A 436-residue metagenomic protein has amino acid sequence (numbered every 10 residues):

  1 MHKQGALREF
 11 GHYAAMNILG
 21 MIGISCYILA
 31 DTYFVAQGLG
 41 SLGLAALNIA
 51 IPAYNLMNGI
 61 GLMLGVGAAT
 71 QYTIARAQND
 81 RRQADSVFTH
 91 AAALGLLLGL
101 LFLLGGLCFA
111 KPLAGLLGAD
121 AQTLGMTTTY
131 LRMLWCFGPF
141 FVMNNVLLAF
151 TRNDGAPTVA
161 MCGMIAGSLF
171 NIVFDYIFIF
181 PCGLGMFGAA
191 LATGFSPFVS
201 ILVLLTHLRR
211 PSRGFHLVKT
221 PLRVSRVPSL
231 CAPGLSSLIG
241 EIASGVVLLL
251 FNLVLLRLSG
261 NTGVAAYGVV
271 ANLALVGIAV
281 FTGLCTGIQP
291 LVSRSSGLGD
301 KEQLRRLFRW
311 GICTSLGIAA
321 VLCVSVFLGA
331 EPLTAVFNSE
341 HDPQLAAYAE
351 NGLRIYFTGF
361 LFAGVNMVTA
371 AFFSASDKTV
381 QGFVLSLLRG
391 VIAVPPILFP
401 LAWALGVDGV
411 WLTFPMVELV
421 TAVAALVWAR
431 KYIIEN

Functional and structural regions predicted by a protein language model:
M1-N17, Y72-P139, P181-L235, V292-G359 (+1 more regions): Short alpha-helical transmembrane segments in multi-pass integral membrane proteins
H2-L39, P52-G67, Q71, L96-L103 (+4 more regions): N-terminal transmembrane alpha-helices
G11, C26-Y27, L64, G105-F109 (+13 more regions): Residue-level signal for transmembrane alpha-helical positions in Major Facilitator Superfamily
H12-D31, M133, N144, G167 (+4 more regions): Transmembrane helical elements of multi-pass membrane transporters/channels
C26-A45, A114-A121, I177-L184, G245-N272 (+4 more regions): Helix-terminus/linker motif at the lipid-water interface of multi-pass membrane proteins
L44-L104, F141-A160, A266-A330, A363-G382: Small-residue-rich hydrophobic transmembrane alpha-helices
L56-G59, N171-D175, I201-L205, L275-A279 (+3 more regions): Hydrophobic transmembrane alpha-helices of multi-pass small-molecule transporters
G65, M133-R152, A160-S168, A189-L204 (+5 more regions): Short runs within selected transmembrane alpha-helices of multi-pass transporters and secretion channels
